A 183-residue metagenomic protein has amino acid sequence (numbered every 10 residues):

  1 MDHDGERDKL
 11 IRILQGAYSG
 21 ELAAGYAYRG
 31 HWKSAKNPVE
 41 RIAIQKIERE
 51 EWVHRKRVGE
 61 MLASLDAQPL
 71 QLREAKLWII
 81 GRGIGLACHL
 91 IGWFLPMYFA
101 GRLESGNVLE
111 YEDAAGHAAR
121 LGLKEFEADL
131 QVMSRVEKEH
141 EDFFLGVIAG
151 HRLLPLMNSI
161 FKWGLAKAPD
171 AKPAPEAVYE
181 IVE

Functional and structural regions predicted by a protein language model:
M1-E183: Non-heme di-metal
